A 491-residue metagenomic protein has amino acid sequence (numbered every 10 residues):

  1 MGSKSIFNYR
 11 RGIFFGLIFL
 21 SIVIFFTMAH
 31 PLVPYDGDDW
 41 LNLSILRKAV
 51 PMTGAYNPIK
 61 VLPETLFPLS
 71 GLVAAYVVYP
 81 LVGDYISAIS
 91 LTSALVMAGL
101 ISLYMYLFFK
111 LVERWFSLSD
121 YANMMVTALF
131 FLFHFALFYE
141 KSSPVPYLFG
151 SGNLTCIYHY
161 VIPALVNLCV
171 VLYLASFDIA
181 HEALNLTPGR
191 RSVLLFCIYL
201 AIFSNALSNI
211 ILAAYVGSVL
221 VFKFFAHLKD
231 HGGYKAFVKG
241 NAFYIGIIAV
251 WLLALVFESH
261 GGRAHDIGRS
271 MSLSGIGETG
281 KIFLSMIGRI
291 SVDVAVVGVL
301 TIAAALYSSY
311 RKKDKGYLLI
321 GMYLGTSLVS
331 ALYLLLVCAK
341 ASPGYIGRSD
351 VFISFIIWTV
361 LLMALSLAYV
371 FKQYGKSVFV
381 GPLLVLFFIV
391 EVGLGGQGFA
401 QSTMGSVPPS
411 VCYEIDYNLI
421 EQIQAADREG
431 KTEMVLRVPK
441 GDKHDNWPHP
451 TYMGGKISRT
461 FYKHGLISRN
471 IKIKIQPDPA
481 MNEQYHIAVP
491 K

Functional and structural regions predicted by a protein language model:
G2-I6, R114, A175-R190, V221-V238 (+2 more regions): Membrane-interface junctions at the ends of membrane-embedded or membrane-associated helices
G2-T65, Y79-V126, K376-K491: Intrinsically disordered, polar/acidic, low-complexity terminal segments
Y9-F26, V126-F133, V193-I198, A242-W251 (+1 more regions): Alpha-helical transmembrane segments
T27-L91, L95, A206-D350: Transmembrane catalytic cores of multi-pass membrane glycosyltransferases and polysaccharide-assembly enzymes
L100-V112, V166-D178, A213-F222, V299-L306 (+1 more regions): Transmembrane alpha-helical segments
A122-S176, Y333-S366: Membrane-interface micro-motifs in multi-pass membrane enzymes
P188-R191, Y244-I248, G316-G321, Y369-Q397: Signature aromatic-anchored transmembrane alpha helix within multi-pass, membrane-resident enzymes that catalyze glycan
G189-G217: Membrane-interface alpha helices of multi-pass inner-membrane proteins
